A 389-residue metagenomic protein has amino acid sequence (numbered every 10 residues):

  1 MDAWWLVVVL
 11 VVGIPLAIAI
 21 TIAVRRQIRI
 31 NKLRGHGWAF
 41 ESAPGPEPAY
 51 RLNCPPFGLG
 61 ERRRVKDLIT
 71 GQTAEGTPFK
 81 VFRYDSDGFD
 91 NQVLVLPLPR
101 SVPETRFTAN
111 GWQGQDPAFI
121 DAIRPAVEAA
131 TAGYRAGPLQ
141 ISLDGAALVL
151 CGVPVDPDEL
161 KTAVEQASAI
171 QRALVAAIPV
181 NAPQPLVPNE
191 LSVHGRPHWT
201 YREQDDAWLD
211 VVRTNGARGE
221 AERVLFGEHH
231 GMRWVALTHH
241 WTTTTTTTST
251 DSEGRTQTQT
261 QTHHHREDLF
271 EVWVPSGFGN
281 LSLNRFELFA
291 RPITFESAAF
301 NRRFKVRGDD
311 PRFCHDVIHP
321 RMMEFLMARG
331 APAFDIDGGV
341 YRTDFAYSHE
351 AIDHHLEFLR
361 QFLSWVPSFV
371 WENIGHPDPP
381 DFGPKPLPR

Functional and structural regions predicted by a protein language model:
M1-V11: Feature marks short, highly hydrophobic, charge-poor N-terminal signal-anchor/signal peptide-like helices that anchor
I14-A23: Alpha-helical transmembrane segments
V24-I28: Hydrophobic, helix-length membrane anchors
I30-H36, S42-R389: Charged, low-complexity intrinsically disordered regions
